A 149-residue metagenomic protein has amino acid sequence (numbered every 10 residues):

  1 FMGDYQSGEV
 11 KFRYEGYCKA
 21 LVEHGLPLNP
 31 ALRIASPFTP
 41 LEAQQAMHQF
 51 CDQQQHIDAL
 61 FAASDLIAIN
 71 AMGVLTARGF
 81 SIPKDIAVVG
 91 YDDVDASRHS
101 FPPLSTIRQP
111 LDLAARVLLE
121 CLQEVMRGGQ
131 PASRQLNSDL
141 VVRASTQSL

Functional and structural regions predicted by a protein language model:
F1-H24, A31, R134-T146: An alpha-beta-alpha
E9-R13, T39, A43, L111 (+1 more regions): Conserved donor sugar-nucleotide recognition element shared by glycan-biosynthetic enzymes
G16, E42, N70-A71: Phosphate- and divalent-cation-binding pockets in alpha/beta enzyme and binding domains that engage nucleotide-derived
P27-N29, S81: Conserved H-loop
R33-S36, I107: Short acidic-hydrophobic, aromatic-tinged amphipathic segments that line or gate anion-handling sites
A35-Q53: Structural motif
H48-L149: Flexible loop/turn connectors
